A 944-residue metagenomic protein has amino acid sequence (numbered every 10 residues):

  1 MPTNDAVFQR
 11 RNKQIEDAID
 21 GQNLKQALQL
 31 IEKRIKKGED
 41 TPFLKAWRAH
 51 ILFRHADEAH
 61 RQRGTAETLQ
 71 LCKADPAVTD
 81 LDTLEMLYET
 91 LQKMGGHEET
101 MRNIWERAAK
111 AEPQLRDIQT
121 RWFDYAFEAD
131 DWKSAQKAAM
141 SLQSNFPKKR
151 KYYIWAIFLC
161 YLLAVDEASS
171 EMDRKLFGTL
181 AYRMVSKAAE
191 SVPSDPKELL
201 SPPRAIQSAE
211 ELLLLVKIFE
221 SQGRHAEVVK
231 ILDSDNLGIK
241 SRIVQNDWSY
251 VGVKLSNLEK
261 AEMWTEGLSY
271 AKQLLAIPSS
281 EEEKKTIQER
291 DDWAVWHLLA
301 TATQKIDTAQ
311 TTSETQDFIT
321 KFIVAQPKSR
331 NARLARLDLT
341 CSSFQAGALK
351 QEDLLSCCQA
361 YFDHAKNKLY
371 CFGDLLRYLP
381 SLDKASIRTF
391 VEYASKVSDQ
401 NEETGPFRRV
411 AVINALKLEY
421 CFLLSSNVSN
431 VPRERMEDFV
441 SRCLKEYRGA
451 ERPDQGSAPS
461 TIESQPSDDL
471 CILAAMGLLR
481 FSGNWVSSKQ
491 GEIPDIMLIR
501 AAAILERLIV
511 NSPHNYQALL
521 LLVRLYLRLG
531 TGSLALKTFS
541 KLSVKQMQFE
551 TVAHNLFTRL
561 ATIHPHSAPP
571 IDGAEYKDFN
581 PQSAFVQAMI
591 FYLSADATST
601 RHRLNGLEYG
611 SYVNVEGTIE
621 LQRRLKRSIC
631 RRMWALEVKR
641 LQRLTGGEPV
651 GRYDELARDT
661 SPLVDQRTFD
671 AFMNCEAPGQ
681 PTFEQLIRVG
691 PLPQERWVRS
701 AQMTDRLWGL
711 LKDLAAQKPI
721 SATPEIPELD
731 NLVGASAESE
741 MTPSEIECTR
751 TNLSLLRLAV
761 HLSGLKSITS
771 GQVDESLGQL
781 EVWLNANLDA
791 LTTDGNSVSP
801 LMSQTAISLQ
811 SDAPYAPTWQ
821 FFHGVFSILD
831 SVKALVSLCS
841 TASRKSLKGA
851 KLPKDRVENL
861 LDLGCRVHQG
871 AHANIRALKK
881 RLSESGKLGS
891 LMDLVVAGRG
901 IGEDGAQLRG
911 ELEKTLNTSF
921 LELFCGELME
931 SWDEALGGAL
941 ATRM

Functional and structural regions predicted by a protein language model:
T3-N12, E39-A46, D75-E85, A111-R121 (+14 more regions): Generic helix N-cap/helix-start motif at coil->alpha-helix transitions
Q9-K37, L473, R480, N484: Alpha-helical segment of the N-proximal tetratricopeptide repeat
I15-A18, R48-A56, Y88-E89, W122-A126 (+15 more regions): Conserved small-residue packing positions in alpha-helical repeats and bundles
G21, H55-E58, M94-G95, A129 (+7 more regions): Structural motif corresponding to the intra-repeat A-B loop/turn of tetratricopeptide repeats
K25-R34, A59-D75, H97-K110, W132-F146 (+13 more regions): Alpha-helical repeat scaffolds
L200-F407, D705, L711, A715 (+10 more regions): Non-catalytic protein-protein interaction scaffold segments in large eukaryotic complex-forming proteins
G477-L478, G491-M547, N555, R559-T562: Extended amphipathic alpha-helical scaffold segments
P569-S739: Extended alpha-helical scaffolding regions
